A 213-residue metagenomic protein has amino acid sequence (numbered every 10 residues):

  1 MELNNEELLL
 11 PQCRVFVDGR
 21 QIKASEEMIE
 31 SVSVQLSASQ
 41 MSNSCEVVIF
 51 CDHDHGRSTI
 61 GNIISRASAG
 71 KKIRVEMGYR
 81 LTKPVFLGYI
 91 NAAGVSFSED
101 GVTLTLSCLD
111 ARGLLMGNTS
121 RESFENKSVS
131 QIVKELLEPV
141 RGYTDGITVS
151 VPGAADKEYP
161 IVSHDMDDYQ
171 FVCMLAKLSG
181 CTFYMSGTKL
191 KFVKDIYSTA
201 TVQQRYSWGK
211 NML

Functional and structural regions predicted by a protein language model:
M1-N118: Assembly/oligomerization scaffold segments
E2-L3, A92-G94, T103, D110-R112 (+1 more regions): Short beta-strand-centered interaction patches in the first periplasmic/extracellular domains of large envelope
S44, M116, V133-V162: N-terminal export/assembly leaders
H55, G61-N62, R121-S128, A154-D167: Aromatic/His-enriched, Gly/Pro-containing loop or helix-boundary segments that lie immediately adjacent to catalytic
I63-A69, R121-S128, G180-I196: Hydrophobic transmembrane alpha-helix bundles
I73, M116, K134, T201-V202: Alpha-helix boundary/capping detector
T82, N126-Y143, S163-K177: Polar, S/T/G-rich
K83, L87, Y143-I147, Y184: Short secondary-structure capping/junction motifs at helix and strand boundaries
